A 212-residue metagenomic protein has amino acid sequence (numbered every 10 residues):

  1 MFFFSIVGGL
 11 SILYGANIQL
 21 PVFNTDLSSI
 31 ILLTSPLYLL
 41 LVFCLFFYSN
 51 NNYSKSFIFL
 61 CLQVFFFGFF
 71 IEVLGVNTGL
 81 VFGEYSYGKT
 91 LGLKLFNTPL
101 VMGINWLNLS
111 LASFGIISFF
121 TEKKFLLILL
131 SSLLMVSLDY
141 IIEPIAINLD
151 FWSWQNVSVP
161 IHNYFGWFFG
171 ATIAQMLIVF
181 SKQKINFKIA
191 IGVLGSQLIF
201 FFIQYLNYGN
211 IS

Functional and structural regions predicted by a protein language model:
M1-S212: Aromatic-rich, lipid-facing transmembrane alpha helices and their immediate juxtamembrane interface loops in integral
